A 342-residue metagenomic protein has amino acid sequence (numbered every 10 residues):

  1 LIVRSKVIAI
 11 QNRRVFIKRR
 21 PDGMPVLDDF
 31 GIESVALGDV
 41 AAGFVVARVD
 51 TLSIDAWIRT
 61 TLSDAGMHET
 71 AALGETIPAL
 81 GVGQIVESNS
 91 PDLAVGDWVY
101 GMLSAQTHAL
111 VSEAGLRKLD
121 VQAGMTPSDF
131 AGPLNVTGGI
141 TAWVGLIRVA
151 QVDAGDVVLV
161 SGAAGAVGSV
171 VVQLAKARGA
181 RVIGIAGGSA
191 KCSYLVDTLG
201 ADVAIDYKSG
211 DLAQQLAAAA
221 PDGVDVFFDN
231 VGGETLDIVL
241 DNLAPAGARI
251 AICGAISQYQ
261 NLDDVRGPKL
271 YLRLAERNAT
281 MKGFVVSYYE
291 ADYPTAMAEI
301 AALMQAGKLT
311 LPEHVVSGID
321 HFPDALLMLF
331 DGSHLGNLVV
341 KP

Functional and structural regions predicted by a protein language model:
I2-I10, E290-P342: C-terminal hydrophobic helical "lid"/dimerization subdomain of Rossmann-like NAD(P)H-dependent oxidoreductases
A36-I54, L62-A105: Glycine-rich beta-strand-centered segment in the early N-terminal region that forms part of a ligand/cofactor-binding
A79-G83, V95-G162, K308: NAD(P)H dinucleotide-binding glycine-rich loop of Rossmann-like/cofactor-binding domains, especially the beta1-alpha1
S88-D92, G184-Y194, K208, L212 (+2 more regions): Short glycine/proline-centered loop/turn elements that form peptide/ligand docking sites
T107, G187-L195, V265-Y271: Short, glycine/polar-rich helix-capping loops at beta-to-alpha or helix-loop-helix junctions that flank or form
G132-S209: Mid-domain Rossmann-like dinucleotide-binding core that forms the NAD(H)/NADP(H) cofactor-binding site
L212-P221: Short amphipathic alpha-helix with an adjacent loop that forms part of the alpha/beta core around
E234-L309, P342: Glycine-rich phosphate-binding loop and adjacent beta-alpha segment of Rossmann(oid) nucleotide-cofactor-binding
